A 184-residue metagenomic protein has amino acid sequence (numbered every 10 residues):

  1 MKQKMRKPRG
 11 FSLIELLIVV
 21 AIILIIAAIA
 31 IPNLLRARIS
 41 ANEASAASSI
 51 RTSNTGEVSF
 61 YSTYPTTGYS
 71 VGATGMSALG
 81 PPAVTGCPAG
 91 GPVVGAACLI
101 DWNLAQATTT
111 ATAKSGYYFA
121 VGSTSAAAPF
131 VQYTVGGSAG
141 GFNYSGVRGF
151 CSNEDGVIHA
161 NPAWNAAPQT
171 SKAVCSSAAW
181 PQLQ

Functional and structural regions predicted by a protein language model:
M1-L13: N-terminal leader/signal peptides at the extreme start of proteins
P8, I26-I29, A41: Residue-level signal for short amphipathic helical patches enriched in basic/charged and nearby hydrophobic residues
L17-N33: Alpha-helical hydrophobic helix detector
N33-I50: Aliphatic-rich helix starts adjacent to a transmembrane/signal segment
T55-R148, S152-D155, P162, S176-S177 (+1 more regions): Extracellular/periplasmic head regions of type IV pilus-like filament subunits
W164-P168: A short acidic/small-residue loop/turn micro-motif
